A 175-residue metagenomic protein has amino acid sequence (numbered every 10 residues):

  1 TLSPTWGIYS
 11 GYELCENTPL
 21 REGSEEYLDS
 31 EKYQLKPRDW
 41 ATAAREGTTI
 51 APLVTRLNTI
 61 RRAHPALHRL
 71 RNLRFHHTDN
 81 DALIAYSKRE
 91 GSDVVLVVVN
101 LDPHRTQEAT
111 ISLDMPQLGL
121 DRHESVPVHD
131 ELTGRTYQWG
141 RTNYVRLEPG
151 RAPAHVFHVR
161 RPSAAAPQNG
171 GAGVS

Functional and structural regions predicted by a protein language model:
L2-S3, I8, Y12-S175: Carbohydrate-interacting/catalytic domains
